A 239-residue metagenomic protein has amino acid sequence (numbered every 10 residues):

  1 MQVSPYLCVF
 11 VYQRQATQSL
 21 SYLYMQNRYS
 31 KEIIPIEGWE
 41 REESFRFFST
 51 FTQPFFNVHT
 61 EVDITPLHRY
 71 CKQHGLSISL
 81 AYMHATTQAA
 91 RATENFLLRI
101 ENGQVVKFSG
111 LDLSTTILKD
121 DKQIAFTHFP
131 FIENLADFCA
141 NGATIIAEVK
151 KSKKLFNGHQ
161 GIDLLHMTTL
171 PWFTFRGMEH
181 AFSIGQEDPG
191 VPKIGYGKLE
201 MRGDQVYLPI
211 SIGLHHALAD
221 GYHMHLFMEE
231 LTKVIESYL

Functional and structural regions predicted by a protein language model:
A16-T17: Ala/Thr-enriched low-complexity intrinsically disordered regions
Q26-H59, S79, F156, I162-T168 (+1 more regions): Flexible, Gly/Pro-enriched loop and linker segments at secondary-structure and domain junctions
T50-R69, G110-E133, Y207-G213: Acyl/amide activation-and-transfer machinery of modular secondary-metabolite enzymes
L76-L113, L214: Hydrophobic "lid/gating" helix adjacent to the active-site nucleophile that controls access to an acyl-thioester pocket
K119-F175: Helical lid/core segments from catalytic subdomains that handle acyl or acyl-like groups
A136, E148, H180, V191-L239: Active-site-proximal acidic secondary-structure segment that organizes catalysis
